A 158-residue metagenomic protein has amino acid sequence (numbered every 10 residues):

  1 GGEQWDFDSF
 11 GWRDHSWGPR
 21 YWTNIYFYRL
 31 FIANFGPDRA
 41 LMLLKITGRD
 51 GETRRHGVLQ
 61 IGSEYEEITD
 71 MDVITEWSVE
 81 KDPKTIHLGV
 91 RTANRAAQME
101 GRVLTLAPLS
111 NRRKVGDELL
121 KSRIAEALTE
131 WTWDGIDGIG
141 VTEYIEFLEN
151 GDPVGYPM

Functional and structural regions predicted by a protein language model:
G1-M158: Structured soluble/peripheral alpha/beta segments that form catalytic or ligand/cofactor-binding pockets
